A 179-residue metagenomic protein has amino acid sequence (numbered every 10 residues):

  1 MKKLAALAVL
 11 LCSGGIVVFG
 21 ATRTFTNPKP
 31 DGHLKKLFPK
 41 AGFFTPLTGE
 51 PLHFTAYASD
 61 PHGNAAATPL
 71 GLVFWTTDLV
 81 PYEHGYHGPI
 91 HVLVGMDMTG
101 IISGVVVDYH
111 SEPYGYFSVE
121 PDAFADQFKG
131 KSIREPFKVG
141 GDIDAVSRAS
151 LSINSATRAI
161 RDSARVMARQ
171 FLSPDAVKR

Functional and structural regions predicted by a protein language model:
K2-A8, C12-H91, D97-R179: Intrinsically disordered terminal and processing segments
